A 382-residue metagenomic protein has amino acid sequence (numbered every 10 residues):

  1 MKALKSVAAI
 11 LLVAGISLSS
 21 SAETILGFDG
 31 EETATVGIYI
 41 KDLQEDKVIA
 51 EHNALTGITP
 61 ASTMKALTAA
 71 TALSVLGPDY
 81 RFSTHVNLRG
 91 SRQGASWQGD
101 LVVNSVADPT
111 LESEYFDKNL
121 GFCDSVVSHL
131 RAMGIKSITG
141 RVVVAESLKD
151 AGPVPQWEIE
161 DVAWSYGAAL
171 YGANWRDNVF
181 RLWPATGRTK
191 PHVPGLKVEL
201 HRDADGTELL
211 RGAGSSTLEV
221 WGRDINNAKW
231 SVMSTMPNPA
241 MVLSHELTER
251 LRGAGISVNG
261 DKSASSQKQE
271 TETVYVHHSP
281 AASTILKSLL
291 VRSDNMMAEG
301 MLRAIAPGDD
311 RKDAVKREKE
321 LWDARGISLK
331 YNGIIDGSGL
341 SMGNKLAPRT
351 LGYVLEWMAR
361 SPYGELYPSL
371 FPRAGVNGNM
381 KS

Functional and structural regions predicted by a protein language model:
M1-S6: Positively charged n-region of N-terminal signal peptides that target proteins for export
V7-S17: Bacterial N-terminal signal peptides
L18-T59, T63, L76-S83, L120 (+1 more regions): Beta-lactamase-like hydrolase cores
T24-G27, V75-K330: Conserved serine DD-peptidase/penicillin-binding transpeptidase domain and beta-lactam-recognizing active-site
I49-E51, L302-S382: Small-residue-rich helix-loop
T63, A281-A282, A347: Short, structural beta-strand-to-alpha-helix junction motif
